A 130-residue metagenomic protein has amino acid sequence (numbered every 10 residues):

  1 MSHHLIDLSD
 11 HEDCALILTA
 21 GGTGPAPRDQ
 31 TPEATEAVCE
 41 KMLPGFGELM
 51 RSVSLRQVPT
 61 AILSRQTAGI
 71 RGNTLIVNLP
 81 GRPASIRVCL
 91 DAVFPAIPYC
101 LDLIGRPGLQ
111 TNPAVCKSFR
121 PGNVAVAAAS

Functional and structural regions predicted by a protein language model:
M1-S130: Non-catalytic beta/alpha edge segments that cap or flank active sites
